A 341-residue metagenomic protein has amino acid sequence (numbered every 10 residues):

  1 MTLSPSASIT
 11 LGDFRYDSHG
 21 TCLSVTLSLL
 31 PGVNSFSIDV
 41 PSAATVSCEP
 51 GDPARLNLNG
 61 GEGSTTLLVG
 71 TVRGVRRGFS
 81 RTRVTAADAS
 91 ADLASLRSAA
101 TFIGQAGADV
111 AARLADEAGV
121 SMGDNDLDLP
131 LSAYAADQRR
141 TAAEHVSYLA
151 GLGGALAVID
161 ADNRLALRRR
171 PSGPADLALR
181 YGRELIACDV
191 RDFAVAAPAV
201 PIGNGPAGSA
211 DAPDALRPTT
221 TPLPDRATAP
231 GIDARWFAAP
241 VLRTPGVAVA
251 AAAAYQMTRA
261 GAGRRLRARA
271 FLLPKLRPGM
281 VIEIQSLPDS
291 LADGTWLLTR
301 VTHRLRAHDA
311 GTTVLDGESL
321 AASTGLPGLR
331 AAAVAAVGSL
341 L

Functional and structural regions predicted by a protein language model:
M1-L96, A187: Assembly/oligomerization scaffold segments
M1-S6, A86, L216-G231, P274-L341: Acidic, low-complexity/disordered segments
L27-A43, R81-S90, L114, L149 (+4 more regions): Oligomerization/assembly interface segments of phage tail-like spikes and tubes
I38, A86, A99-G123, A136-A161 (+2 more regions): Amphipathic, non-transmembrane alpha-helical segments in extracytoplasmic/periplasmic proteins
L58-G60, R169, M280, S286: Conserved "cap/hinge" positions at secondary-structure junctions
G70-F79, R139, P171-G173, T295-A307: Short, compositionally biased
D88-S90, D126-A196: Short beta-strand-centered interaction patches in the first periplasmic/extracellular domains of large envelope
A196-F271, P278, A336-L340: Charged, gly/pro-rich, cysteine-poor intrinsically disordered low-complexity regions
